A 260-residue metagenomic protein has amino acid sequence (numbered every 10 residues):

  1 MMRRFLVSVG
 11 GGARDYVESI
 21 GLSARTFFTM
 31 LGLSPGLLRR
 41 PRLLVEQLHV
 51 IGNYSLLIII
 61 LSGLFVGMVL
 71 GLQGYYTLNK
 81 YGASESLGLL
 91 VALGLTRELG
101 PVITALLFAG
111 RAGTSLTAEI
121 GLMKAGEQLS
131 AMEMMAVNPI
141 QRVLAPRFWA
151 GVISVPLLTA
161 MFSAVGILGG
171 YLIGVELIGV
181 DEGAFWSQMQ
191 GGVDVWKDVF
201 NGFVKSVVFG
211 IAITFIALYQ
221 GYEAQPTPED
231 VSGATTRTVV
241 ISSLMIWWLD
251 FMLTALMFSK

Functional and structural regions predicted by a protein language model:
M2-R42, G221, Q225: Short, membrane-interfacial amphipathic segments enriched in basic
G36-L61, V240: Membrane-interface helix starts
H49-I103, L107: Active-site cofactor/substrate anionic-group-binding motifs, chiefly glycine- and Lys/Arg-rich phosphate-binding loops
Q73-T96, A164-V207, I211, F215-T235 (+1 more regions): Membrane-interfacial helix-loop-helix connectors in multipass membrane proteins
L87-S130, I216: Hydrophobic alpha-helical transmembrane segments of multi-pass membrane transport proteins
I120-A145, P228-V231: Short cytoplasmic-facing helical segments at TM-TM junctions of multi-pass membrane proteins
N138-T159, A234, T238: Start (N-cap) of specific transmembrane helices in multi-pass transporter permeases
V231, R237-T254: Final/C-terminal transmembrane alpha-helix of multipass membrane proteins
